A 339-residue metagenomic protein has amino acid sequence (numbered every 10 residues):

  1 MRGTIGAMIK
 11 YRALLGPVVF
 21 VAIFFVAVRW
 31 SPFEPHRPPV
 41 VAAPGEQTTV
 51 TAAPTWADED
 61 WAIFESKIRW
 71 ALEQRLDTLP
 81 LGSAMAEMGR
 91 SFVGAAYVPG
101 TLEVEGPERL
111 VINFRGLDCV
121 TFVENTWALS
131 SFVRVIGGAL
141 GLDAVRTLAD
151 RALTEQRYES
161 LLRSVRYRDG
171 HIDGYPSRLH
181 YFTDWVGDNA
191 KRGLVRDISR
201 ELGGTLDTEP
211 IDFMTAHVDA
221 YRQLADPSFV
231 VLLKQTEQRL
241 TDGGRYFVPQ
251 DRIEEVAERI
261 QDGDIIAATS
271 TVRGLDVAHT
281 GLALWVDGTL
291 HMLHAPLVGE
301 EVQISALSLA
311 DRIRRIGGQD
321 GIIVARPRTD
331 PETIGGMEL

Functional and structural regions predicted by a protein language model:
R2-F20: N-terminal Sec-pathway targeting helices
V18, R37-V41, L142-V145, A149 (+1 more regions): A short, highly charged, low-complexity intrinsically disordered segment
F20-W30: Hydrophobic alpha-helical membrane-insertion segments, chiefly the h-region of N-terminal signal peptides
S31-G45: Ser/Thr/Pro/Gly-rich low-complexity linker/stalk segments immediately outside membranes or between
V41-T121, S131, I136-G137: Cationic-aromatic interfacial patches
F92-T241, Q261, A268, W285 (+2 more regions): Acidic/His-rich structured neighborhood in mature extracellular/periplasmic domains
R245-V256, S270: Short alpha-helix capping/helix-loop boundary micro-motifs
Q261-L339: C-terminal soluble interaction/assembly domains
